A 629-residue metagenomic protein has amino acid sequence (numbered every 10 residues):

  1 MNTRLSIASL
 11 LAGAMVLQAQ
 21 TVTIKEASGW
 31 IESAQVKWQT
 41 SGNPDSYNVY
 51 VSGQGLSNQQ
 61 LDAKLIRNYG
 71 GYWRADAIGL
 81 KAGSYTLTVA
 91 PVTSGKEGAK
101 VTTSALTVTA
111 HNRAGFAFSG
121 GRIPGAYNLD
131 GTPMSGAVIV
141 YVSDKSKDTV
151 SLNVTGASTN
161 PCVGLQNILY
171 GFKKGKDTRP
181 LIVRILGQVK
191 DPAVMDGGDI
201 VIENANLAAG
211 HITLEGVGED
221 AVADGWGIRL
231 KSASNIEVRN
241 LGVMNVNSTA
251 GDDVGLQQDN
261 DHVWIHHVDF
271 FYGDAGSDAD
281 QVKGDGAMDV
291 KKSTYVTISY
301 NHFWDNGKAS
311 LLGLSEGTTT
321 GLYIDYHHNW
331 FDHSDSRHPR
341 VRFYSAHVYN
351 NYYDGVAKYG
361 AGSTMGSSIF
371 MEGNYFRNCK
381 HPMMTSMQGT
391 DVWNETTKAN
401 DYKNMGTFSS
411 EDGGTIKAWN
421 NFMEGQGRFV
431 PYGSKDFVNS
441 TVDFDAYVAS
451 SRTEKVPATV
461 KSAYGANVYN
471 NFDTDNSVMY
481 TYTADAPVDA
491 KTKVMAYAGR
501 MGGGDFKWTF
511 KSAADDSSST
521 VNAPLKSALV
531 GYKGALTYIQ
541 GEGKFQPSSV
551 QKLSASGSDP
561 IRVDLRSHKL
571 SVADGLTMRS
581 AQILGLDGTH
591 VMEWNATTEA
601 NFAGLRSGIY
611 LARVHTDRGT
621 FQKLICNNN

Functional and structural regions predicted by a protein language model:
E26-S28, E32-P44: Conserved aromatic anchor
A77-E97: Beta-strand-rich modules
V92-A117: Extracellular fibronectin type III
T159-T178, V194-T213, V222-R239, N245-N260 (+1 more regions): Extracellular beta-strand-rich solenoid/capping regions of secreted or surface-exposed proteins that bind or remodel
D196-I202, D224-I228, N247-Q257, S277-V290 (+4 more regions): Extracellular beta-strand/beta-solenoid scaffold signature
G210-D220, S234-N245, N260-G276, G286-A287 (+5 more regions): Right-handed parallel beta-helix
Q546-K569, D574-R579, N628-N629: Residue-level detector of functionally pivotal "anchor" positions at catalytic/ligand-binding pockets or at interdomain
S571-V572, S607-N629: C-terminal tail/sorting-segment detector
